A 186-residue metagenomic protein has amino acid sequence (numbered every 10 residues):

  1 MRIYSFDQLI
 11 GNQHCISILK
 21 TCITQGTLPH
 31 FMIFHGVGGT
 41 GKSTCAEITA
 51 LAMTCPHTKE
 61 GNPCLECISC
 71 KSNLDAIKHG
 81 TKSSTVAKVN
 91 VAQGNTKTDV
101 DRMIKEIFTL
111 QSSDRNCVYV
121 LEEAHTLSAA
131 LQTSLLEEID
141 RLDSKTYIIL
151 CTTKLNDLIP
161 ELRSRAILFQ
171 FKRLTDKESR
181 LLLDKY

Functional and structural regions predicted by a protein language model:
M1-Y186: P-loop/Walker A NTP-binding region and its immediately flanking N-terminal helices in P-loop NTPase folds
